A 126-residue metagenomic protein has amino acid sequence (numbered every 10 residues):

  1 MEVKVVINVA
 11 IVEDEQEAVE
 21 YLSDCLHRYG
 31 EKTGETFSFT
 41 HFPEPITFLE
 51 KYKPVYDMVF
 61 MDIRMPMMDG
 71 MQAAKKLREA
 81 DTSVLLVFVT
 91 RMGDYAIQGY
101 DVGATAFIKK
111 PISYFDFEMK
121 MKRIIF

Functional and structural regions predicted by a protein language model:
M1-A10, E20: Non-catalytic signal-transmission and effector/linker regions of two-component phosphorelay proteins
I11, H41, F88-V89: Conserved SAM-binding loop
E15-T40: Two-component/phosphorelay signaling modules centered on CheY-like receiver
E20, E50, I97: Alpha-helical elements of the RecA-like P-loop NTPase motor core of helicases
S38-M58: Acidic, metal-coordinating helix/loop segments flanking the phosphotransfer/catalytic sites of two-component signaling
Y56-F126: CheY-like receiver
